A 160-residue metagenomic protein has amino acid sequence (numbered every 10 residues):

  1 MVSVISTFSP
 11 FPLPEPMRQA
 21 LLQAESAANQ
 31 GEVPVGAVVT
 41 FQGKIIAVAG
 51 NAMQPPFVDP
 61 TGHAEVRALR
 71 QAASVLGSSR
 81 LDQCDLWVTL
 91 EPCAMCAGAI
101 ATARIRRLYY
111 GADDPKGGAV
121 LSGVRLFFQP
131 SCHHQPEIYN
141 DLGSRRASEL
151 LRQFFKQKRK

Functional and structural regions predicted by a protein language model:
M1-Q30, P92-K160: Zinc-dependent deaminase
V33-V35, C84: Short loop/turn microsegments at loop-to-beta-strand junctions
V35-G43, A47: Short beta-strand scaffold segments in enzyme catalytic cores
Q42, V88, A112: Residues that line or immediately flank small-molecule/substrate-binding pockets and catalytic motifs
A47-V48, E65-S74: Glycine/small-residue-rich phosphate/adenosyl-binding loop
Q54-V66: A short, polar/charged loop-to-alpha-helix boundary motif
S78-L90: Immediate flanking context of iron-sulfur cluster ligation sites
